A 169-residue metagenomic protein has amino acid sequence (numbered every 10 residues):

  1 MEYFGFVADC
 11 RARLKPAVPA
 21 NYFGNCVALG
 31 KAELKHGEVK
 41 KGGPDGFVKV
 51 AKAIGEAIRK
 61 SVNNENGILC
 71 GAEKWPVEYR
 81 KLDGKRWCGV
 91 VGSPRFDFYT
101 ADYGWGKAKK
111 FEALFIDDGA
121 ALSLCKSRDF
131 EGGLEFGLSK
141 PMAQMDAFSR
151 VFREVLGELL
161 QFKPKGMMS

Functional and structural regions predicted by a protein language model:
M1-S169: Acyl-CoA-dependent O-acyltransferases
